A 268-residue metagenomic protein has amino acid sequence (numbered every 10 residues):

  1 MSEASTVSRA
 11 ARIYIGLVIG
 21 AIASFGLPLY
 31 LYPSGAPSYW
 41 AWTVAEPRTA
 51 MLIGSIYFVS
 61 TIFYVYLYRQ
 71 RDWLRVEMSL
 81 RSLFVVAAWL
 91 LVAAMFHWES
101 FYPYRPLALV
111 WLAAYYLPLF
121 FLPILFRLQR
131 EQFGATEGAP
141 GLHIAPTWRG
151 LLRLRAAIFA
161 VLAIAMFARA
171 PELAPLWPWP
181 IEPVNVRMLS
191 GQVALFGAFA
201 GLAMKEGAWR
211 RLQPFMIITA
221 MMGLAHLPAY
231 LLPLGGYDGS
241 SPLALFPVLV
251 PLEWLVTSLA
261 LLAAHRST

Functional and structural regions predicted by a protein language model:
S2-S79, A94, L176-P178, P242-F246 (+1 more regions): An N-terminus-focused feature that recognizes amino-terminal "leader" regions
S8-L27, A135-G207: Surface-exposed interaction/gating patches
V18, L80-L90, A145-I158, M216-H226: Transmembrane alpha-helical segments of multi-pass membrane proteins
L31-S38, M95-P103, F167-P175, L231-D238: Juxtamembrane "helix-exit" motif on the non-cytosolic side of transmembrane helices
R48-V65, V85, V184-M204, M221: Core segments of alpha-helical transmembrane spans in multipass integral membrane proteins
V59-G134, A225, A229, G239-S267: Hydrophobic, ordered structural segments
L67-E77, A203-P214: Membrane-helix interface "capping/anchor" motifs
W179, E206-Q213, L231-P247: Extracellular/periplasmic helix-loop-helix junctions in multi-pass membrane proteins
